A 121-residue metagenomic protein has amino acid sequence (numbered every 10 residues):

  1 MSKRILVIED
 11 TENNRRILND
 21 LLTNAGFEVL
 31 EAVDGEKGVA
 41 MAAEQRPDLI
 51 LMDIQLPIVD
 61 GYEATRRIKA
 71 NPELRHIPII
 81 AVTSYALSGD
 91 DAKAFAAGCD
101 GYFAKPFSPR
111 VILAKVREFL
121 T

Functional and structural regions predicted by a protein language model:
E9: Conserved acidic carboxylate
R16-N24: Charged docking surfaces used in two-component/phosphorelay signaling
G26-V33, M41: Short hydrophobic/Thr-rich beta-strand motif most characteristic of the beta2 strand and flanking loop of CheY-like
Q45-L51, L56: Active-site beta3 strand of CheY-like receiver
P57, R75, L87, K105-P106: The feature encodes the CheY-like receiver
F107-V116: C-terminal output helix
